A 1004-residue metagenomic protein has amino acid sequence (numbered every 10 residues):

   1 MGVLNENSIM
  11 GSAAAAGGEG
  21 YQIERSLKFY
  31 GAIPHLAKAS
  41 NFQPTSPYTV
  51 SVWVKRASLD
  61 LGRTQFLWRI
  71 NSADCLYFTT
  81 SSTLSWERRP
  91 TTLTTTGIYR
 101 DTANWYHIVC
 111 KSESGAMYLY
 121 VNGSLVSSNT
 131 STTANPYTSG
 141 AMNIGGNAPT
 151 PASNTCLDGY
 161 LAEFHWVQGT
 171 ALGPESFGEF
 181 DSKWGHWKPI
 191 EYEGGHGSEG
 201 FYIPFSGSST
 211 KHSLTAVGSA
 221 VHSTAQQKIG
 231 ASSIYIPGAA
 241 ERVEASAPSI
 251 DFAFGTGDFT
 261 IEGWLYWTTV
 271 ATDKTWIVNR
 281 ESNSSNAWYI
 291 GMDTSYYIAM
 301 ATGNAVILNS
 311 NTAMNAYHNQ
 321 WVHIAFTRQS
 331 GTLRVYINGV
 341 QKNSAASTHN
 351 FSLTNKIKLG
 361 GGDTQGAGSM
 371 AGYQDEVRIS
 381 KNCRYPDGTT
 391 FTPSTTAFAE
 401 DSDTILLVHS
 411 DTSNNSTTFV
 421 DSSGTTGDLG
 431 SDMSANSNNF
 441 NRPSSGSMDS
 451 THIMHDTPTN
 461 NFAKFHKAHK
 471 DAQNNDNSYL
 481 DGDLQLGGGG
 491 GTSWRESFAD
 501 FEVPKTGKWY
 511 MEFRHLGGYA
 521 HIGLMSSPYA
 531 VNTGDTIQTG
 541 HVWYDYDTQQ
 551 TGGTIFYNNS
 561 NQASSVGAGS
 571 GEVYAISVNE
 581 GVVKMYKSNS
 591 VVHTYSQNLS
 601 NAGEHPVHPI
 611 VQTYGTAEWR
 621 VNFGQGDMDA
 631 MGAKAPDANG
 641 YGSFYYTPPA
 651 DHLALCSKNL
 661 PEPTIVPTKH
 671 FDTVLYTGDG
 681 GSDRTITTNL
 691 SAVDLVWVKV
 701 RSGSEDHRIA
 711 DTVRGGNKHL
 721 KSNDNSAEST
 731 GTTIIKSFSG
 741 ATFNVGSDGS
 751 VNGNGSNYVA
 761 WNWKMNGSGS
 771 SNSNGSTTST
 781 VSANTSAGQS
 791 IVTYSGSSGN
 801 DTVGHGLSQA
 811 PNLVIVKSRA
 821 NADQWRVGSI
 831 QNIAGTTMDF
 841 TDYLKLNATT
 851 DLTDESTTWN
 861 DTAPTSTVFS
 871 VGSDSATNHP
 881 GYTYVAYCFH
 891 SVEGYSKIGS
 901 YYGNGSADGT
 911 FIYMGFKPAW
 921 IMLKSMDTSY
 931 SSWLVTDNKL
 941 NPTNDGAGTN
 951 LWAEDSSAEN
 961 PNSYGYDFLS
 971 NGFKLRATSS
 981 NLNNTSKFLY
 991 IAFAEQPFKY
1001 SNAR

Functional and structural regions predicted by a protein language model:
M1-S46, S81-T83, T210-G255, S431 (+7 more regions): Low-complexity, glycine/proline/serine-rich flexible segments
G2-R25, Y30-A32, Y160-K211, K228-S232 (+13 more regions): Extended recognition patches within non-cytosolic domains
V3-G31, S51-D60, D74-A134, K211-A240 (+8 more regions): Extracellular glycan-interaction surfaces
Y30-Y48, L93-R100, A148-S153, K188-E193 (+11 more regions): Short surface loop/edge beta-strand patches of beta-sandwich-type extracellular domains that form ligand-contact sites
I33-S85, A116, T170-E175, A240-A299 (+8 more regions): Extracellular glycan-recognition modules
P47-S58, S112, N154-W184, I203-G207 (+12 more regions): Extracellular, beta-strand-rich glycan-interacting domains
R88-T94, T138-L161, G303-N311, L353-D375 (+3 more regions): Extracellular glycan-interaction patches encoded by glycine-rich segments
S206, M448, D456, F465 (+3 more regions): Charged, alpha-helix-forming regions
